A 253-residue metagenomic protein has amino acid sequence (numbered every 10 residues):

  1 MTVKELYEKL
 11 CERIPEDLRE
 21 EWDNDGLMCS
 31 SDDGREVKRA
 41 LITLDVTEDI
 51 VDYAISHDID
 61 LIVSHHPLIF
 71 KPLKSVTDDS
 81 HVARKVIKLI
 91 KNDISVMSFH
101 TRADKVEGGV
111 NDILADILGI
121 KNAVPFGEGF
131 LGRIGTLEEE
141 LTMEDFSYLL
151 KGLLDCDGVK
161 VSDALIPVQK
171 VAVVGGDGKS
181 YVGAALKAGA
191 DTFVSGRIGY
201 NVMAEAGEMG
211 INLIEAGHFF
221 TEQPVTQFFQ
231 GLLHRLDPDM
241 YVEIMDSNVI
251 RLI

Functional and structural regions predicted by a protein language model:
M1-I253: Active-site catalytic microenvironments in core metabolic enzymes, especially phosphate/sugar-handling
